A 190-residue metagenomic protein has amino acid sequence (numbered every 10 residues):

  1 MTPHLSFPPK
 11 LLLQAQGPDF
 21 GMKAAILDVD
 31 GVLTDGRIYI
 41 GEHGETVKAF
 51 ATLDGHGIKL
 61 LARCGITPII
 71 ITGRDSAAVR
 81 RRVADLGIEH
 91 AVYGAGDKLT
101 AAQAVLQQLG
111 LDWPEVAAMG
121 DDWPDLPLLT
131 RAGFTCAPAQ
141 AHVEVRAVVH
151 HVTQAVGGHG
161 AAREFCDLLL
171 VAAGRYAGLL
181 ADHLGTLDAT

Functional and structural regions predicted by a protein language model:
M1-V29, R175-T190: Non-catalytic pre-domain segments flanking phosphatase-related domains
D19-I38, L129, A162: Asp-based phosphoryl-transfer active-site loop
G21-K23, I66, P114-E115: Short coil/turn segments at beta-strand junctions that form active-site/ligand-binding loops
T34-I40, R80-L86: Short, basic/glycine-rich phosphate-binding loops at helix/coil junctions that contact nucleotide phosphates
I40-E42, D54: A short acidic/small-residue loop/turn micro-motif
G44-K48, A84-L86, H90-V92, L99-T190: Mg2+-dependent phosphoryl-transfer enzymes with acidic/Ser/Thr/Gly-rich catalytic loops
V47-C64, G96-Q103: Short, acidic loop-to-helix structural element flanking the phosphoryl-transfer center in phosphate-processing enzymes
I58-R82, Y93, L129: Substrate-recognition element of Asp-dependent hydrolases with the DxDx(T/V) motif
